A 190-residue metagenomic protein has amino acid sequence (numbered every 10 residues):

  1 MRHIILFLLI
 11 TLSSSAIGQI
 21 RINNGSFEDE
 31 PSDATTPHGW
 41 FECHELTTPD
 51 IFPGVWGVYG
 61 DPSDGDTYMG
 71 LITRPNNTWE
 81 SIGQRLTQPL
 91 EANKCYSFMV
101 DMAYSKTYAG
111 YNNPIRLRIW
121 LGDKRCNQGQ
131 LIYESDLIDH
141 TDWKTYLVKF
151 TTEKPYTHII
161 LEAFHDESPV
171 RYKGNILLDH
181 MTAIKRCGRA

Functional and structural regions predicted by a protein language model:
M1-I22: Bacterial Sec-dependent N-terminal signal peptides
Q19-C95, M99-A103, N112, G129-A190: Aromatic (Trp/Tyr/Phe) and Gly/Pro-enriched flexible surface segments
I115-K124: Short, surface-exposed beta-strand/strand-loop-strand elements in extracellular ectodomains
